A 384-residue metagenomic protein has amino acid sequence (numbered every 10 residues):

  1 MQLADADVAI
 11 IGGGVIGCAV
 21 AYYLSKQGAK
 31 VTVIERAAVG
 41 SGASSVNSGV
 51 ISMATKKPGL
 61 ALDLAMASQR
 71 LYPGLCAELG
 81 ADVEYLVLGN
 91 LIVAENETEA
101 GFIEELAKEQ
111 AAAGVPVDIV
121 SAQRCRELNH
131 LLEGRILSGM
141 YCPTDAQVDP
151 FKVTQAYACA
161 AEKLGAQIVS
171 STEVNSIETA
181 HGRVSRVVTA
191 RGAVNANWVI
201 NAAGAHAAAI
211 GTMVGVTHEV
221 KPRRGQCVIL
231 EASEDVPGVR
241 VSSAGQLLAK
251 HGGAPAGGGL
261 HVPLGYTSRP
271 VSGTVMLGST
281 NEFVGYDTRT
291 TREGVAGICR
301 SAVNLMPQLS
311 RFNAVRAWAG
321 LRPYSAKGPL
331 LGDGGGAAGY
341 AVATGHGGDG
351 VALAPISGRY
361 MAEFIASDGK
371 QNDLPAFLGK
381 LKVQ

Functional and structural regions predicted by a protein language model:
D7-T32: N-terminal Rossmann-like FAD-binding beta1-loop-alpha1 element of flavoenzymes
A9-I11, V194-H206, G358: Short hydrophobic core segments
Y22-K26, G49-I51, V83-Y85, A193 (+1 more regions): Active-site substrate-recognition segment that forms the wall of the catalytic cavity or substrate channel
K26-S45: Glycine-rich FAD pyrophosphate-binding loop
S48-L128, G265-Y266, A302-V303: Dinucleotide-binding Rossmann-like beta1-alpha1 core, especially the glycine-rich loop that anchors the ADP
D63, V93-F102, Y141-C159, R289-G294 (+1 more regions): Short beta-strand to alpha-helix junction loop
Q123-E127, Q147, S233, R292-P355 (+2 more regions): Flavin (FAD/FMN) cofactor-binding core of flavoprotein oxidoreductases
M140-N197: Helical element adjacent to the flavin cofactor pocket in flavoenzyme catalytic cores
